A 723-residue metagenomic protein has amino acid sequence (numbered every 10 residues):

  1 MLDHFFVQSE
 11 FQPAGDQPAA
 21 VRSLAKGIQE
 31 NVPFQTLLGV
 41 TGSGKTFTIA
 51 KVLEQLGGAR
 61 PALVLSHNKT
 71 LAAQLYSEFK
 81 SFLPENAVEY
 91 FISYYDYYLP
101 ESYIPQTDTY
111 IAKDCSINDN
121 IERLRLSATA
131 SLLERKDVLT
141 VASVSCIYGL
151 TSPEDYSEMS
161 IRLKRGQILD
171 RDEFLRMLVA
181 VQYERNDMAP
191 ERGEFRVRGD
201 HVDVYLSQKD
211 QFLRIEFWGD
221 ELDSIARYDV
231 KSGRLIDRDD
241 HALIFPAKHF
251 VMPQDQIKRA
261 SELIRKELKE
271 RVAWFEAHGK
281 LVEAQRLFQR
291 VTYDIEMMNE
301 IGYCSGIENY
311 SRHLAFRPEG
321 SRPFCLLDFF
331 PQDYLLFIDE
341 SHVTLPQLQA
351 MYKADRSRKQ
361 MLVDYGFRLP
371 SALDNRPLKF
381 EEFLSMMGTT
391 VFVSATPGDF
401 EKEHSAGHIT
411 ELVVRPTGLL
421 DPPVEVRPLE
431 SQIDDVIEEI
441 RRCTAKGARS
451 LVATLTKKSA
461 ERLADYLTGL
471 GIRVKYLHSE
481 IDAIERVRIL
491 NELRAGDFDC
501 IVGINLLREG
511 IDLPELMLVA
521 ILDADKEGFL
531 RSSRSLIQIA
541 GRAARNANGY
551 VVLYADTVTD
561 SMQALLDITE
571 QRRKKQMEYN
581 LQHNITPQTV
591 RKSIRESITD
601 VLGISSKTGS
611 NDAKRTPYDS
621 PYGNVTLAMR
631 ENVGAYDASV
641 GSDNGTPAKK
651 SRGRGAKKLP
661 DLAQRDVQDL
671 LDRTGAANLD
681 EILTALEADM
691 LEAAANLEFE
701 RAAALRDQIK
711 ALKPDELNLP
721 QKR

Functional and structural regions predicted by a protein language model:
M1-L38: Conserved pre-motif I regulatory segment
L2, F91-A445, A464-Y466, F498 (+2 more regions): N-terminal cationic and glycine-rich segments that engage phosphates or anionic surfaces
Q29-T36, A59-P61, D137-V138, A448-R449: Pre-Walker A (Motif I) flank of P-loop NTPase domains
E30-V52: Walker A/P-loop
P61-A73, Y90, A142-S143, K280-E283 (+1 more regions): Conserved strand-helix element at the start of the C-terminal RecA-like helicase core
A73-S81, E101-Y103, R462-Y466: Short amphipathic alpha-helical segment within the helicase RecA-like ATPase core that mediates nucleic-acid
P84-Y94, Y98, G306, E425 (+2 more regions): Conserved RecA-like helicase motor-core motifs
E461, I481-I504: Conserved helicase ATPase core of P-loop NTP-dependent helicases/translocases
